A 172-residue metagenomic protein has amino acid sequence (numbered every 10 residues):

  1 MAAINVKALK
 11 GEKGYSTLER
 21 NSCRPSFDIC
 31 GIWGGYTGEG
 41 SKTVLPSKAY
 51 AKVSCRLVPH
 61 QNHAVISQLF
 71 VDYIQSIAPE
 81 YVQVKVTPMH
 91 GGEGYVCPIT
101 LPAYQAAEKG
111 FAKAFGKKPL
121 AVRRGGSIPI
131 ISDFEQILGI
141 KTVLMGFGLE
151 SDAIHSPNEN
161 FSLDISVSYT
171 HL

Functional and structural regions predicted by a protein language model:
M1-N160, D164: Metal-dependent amide/peptide-bond hydrolase catalytic core, centered on the "pita-bread" metallohydrolase fold
T170-H171: Conserved small/polar residues in nucleotide/adenosyl-binding loops
